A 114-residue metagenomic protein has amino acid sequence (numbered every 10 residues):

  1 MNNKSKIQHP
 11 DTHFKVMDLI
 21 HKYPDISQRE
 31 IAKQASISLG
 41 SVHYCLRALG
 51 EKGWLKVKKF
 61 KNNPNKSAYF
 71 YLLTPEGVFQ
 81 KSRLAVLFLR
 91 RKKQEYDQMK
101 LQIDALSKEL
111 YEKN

Functional and structural regions predicted by a protein language model:
N3-H13, S27, K58-K81: Short, cationic-aromatic polyanion-contact patches
H13-H21: Hydrophobic residues on short alpha-helical segments
R29, G40: Key DNA-contact positions within bacterial/archaeal DNA-binding proteins
K33, G50-E51: Alpha-helical residues within the helix-turn-helix
Q80-N114: Amphipathic alpha-helical dimerization/coiled-coil segments that flank or bridge DNA-binding/regulatory modules
